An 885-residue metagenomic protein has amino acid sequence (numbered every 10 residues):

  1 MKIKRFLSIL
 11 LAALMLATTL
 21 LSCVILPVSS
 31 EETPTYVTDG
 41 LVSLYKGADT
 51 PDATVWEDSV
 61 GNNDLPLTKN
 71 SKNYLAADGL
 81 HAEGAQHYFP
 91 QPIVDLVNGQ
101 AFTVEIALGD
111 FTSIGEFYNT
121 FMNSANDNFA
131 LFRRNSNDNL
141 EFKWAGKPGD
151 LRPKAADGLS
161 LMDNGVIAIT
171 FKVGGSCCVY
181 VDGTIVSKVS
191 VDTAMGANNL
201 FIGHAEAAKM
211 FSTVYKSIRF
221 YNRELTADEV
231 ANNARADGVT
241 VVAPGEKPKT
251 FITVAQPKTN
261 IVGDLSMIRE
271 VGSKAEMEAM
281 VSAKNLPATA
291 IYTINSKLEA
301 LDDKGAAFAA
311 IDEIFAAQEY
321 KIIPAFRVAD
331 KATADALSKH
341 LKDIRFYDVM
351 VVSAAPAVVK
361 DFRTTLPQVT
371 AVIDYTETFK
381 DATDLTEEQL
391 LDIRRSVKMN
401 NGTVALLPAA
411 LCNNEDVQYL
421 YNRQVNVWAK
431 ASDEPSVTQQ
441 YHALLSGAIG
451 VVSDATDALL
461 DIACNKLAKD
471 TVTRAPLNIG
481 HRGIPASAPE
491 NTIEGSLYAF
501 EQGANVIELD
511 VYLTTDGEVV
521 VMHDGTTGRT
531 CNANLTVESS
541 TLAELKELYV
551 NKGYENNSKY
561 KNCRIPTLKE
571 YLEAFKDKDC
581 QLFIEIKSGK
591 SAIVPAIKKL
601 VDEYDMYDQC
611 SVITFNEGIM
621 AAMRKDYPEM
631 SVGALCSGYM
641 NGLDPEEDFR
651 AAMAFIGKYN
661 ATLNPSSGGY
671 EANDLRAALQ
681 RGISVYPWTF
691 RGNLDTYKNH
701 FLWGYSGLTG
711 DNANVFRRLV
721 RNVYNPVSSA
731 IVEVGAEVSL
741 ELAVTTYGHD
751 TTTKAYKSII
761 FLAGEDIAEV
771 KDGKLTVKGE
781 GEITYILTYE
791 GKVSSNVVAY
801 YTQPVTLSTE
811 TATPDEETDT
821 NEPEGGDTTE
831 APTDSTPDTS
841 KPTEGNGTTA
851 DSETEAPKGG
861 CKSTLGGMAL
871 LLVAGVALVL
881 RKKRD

Functional and structural regions predicted by a protein language model:
L26-Q86, V230-T250: Extracytoplasmic low-complexity segments
S43-T50, T103-T112, A208-R235: Extracellular, beta-strand-rich glycan-interacting domains
Y74, K188-Y215: Flexible glycan-contacting loops in extracellular carbohydrate-active proteins
P90-Q91, F142-V166: Short, aromatic/His-centered strand-loop micro-motif at the edge of beta-sheets
Y118-K143: Glycan-recognition/cleft segments
D163-C178: Localized edge beta-strand/strand-to-loop motifs within extracellular or lumenal beta-rich domains
T240-L742, E782-I786, V805-D819, E824: Phosphate-group recognition and catalysis centered on beta-loop-alpha active-site segments
T864-K882: A cross-kingdom C-terminal cell-surface attachment/processing module
